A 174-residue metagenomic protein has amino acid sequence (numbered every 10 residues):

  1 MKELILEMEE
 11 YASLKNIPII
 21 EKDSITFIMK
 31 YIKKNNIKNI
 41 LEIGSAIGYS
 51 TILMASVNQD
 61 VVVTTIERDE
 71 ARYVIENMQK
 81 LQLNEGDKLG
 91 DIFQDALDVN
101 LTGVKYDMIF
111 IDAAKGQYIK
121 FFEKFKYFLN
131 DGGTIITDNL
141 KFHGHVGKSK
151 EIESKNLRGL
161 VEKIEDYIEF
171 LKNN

Functional and structural regions predicted by a protein language model:
M1-I20, K33-K34: Rossmann-like AdoMet
K22-N174: S-adenosylmethionine/decaboxylated-SAM
